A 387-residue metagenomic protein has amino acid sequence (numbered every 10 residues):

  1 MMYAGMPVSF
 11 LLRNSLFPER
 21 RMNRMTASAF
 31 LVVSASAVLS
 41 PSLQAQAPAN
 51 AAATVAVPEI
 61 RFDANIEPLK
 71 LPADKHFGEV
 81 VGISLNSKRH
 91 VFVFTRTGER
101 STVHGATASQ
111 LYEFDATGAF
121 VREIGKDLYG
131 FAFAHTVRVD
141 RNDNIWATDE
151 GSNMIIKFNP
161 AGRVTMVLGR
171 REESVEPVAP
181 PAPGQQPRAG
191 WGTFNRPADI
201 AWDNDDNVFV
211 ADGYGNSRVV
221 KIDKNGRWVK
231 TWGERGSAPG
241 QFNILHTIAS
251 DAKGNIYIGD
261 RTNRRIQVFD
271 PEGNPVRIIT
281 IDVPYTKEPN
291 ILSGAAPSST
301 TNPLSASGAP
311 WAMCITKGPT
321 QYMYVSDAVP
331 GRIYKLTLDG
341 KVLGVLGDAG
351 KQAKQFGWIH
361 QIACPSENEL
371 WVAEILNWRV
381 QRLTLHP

Functional and structural regions predicted by a protein language model:
M1-M2, F10, F77-V80: Extracytoplasmic/lumenal soluble domains of exported proteins with redox or metal-associated functions
A4, L12-F30: Bacterial N-terminal signal peptides that target proteins for export
F10-R13, A35: Local alpha-helix boundary/kink/capping signal
S28-S40: Bacterial N-terminal signal peptides
Q46-P387: Eukaryotic scaffold repeat domains enriched in small/polar residues
